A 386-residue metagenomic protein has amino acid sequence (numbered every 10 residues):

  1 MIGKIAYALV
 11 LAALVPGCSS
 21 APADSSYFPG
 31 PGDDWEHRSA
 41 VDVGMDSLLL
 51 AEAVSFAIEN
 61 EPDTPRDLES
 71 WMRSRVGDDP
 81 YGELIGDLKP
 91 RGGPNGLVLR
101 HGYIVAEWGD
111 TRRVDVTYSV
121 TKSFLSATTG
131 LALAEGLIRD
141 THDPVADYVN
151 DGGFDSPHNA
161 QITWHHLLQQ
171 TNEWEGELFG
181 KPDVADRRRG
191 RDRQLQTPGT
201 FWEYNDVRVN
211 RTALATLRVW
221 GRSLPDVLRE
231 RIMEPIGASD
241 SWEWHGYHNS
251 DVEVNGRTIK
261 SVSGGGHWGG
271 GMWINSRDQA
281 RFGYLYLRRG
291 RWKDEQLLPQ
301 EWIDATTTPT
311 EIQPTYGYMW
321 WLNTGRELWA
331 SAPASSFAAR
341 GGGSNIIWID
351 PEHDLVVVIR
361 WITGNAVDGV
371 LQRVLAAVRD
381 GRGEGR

Functional and structural regions predicted by a protein language model:
C18-D110, E135-I138, R222, A377-R386: N-terminal leader/targeting segments and the immediately adjacent pre-domain N-terminus
E36-H37, I58, P62-L88, T117 (+2 more regions): Active-site-proximal loop and beta-strand segments within enzyme catalytic domains
D46, G102, V116-T141, L167 (+4 more regions): Active-site SXXK
Y103-R113, E173-N249, G270: Catalytic-site signature segments of enzymes, centered on catalytic residues
S123-A127, R208-A215, W268-R291, N345-I362: Active-site-proximal alpha-helical segments within enzyme catalytic domains
E135-N172, W220-G269: Active-site helix/loop module of the DD-peptidase/beta-lactamase fold, centered on the serine-lysine SxxK catalytic
D240, S250-G264, T307-V356: Active-site Gly/Thr loop motif
A338-R386: Structured C-terminal helix/loop/strand segments within mature extracytoplasmic catalytic/sensor domains
